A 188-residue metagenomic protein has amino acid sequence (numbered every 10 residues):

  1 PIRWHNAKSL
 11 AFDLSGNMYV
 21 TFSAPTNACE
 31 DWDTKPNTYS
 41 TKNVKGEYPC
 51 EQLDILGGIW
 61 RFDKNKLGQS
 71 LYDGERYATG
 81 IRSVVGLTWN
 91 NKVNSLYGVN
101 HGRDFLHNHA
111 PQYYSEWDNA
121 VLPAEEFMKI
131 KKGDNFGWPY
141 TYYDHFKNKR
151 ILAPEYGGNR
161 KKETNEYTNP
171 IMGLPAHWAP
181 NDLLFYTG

Functional and structural regions predicted by a protein language model:
P1-D13, K45-G46: Asp-box/WD-like beta-propeller blade repeats and closely related beta-sheet repeat scaffolds
A7, A24-E75, T79-G188: Beta-propeller domain segments
S15-G16, V93: Conserved loop/turn motif of beta-propeller repeat scaffolds
